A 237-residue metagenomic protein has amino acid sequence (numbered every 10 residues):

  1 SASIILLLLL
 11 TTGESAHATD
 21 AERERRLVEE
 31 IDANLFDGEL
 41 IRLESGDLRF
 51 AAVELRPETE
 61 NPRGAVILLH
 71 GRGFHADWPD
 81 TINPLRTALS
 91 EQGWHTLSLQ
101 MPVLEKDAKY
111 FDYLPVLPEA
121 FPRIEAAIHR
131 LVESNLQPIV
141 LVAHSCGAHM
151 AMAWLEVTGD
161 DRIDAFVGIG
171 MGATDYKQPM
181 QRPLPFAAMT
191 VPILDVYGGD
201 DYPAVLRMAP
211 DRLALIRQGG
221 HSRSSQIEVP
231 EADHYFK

Functional and structural regions predicted by a protein language model:
S1-S3: Bacterial N-terminal signal peptides that target proteins for export
T11-G13: N-terminal signal peptide c-region/cleavage motif recognized by signal peptidases
T19-T59: N-terminal cap/lid segment of alpha/beta-hydrolase-fold proteins
I41, L48-A51, T59-V132: Serine-hydrolase catalytic machinery in alpha/beta-hydrolase-like enzymes
H129-M189: Primarily recognizes the serine-hydrolase "nucleophile elbow" in alpha/beta-hydrolase and SGNH/GDSL folds
A165-E228: The feature captures the conserved acid-bearing segment of alpha/beta-hydrolase catalytic domains
A232-K237: Catalytic histidine-centered segment of alpha/beta-hydrolase-like enzymes
